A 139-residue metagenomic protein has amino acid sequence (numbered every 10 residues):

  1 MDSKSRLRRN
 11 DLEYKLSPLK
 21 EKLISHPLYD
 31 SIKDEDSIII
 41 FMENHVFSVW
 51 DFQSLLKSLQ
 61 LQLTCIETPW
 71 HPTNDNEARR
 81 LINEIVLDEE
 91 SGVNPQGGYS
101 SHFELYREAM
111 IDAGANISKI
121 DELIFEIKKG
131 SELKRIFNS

Functional and structural regions predicted by a protein language model:
M1-D2: Long, non-globular segments of proteins
S5-L23, K33-H71, D88-V93: Alpha-helical bundle segments that constitute or directly flank the non-heme di-iron/ferroxidase center
I24-S25, I82: N-terminal alpha-helical segment
S25-D34, R135-S139: Short amphipathic alpha-helical segments and their helix-coil junctions
H26, H45, Y99-H102: Histidine-centered active-site/metal-ligand motif
R80-S139: Active-site-proximal alpha-helical scaffolds that flank and shape metal-associated catalytic sites
